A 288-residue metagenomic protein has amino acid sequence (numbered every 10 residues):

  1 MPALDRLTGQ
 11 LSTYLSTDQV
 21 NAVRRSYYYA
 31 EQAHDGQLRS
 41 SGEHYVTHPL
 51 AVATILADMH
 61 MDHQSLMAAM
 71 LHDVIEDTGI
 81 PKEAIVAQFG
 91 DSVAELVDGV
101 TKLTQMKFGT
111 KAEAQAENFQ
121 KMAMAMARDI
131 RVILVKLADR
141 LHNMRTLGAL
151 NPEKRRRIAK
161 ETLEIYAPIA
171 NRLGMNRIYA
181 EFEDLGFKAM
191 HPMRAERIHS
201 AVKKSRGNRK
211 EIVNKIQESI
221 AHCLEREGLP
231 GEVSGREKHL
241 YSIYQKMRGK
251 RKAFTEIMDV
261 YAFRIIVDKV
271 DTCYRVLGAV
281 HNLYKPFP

Functional and structural regions predicted by a protein language model:
M1-A262, I266-P288: Active-site helical microenvironments for divalent-metal-assisted chemistry
